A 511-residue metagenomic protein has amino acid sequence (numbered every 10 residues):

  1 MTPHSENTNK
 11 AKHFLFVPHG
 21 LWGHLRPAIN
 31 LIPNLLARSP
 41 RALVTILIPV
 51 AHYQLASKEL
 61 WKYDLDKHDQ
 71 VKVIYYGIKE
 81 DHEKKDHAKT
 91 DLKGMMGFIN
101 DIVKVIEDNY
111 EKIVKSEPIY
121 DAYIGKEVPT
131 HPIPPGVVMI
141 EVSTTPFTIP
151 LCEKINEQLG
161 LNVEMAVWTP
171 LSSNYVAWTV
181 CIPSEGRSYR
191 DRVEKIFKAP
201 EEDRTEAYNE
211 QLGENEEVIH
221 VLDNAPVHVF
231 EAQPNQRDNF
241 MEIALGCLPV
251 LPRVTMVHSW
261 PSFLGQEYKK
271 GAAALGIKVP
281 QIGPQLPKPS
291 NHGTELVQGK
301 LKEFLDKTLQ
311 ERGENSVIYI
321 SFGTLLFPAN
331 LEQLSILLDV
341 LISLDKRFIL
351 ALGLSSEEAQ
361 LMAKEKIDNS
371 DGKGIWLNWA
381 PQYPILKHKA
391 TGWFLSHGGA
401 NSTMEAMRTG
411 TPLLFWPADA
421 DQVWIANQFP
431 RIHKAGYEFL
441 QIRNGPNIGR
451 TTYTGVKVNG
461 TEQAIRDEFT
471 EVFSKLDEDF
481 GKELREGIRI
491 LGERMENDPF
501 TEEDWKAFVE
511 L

Functional and structural regions predicted by a protein language model:
M1-G246, A273, P287-S321, L326-L511: Glycosyltransferase specificity loop/lid
Y53, F240, R253-G276: A short, active-site helix/loop in glycosyltransferases that binds the activated sugar's phosphate group
P135, L251-V254: Short, proline-enriched alpha-helix->beta-strand connector loops that line the catalytic pocket of alpha/beta-hydrolase
E164-V167, Q266, K278-Q281: Short, well-ordered strand-loop elements centered on a beta-strand within folded domains, enriched for acidic residues
V257-H258, G276-K288: Donor nucleotide-sugar binding/catalytic pocket of nucleotide-sugar-dependent glycosyltransferases
